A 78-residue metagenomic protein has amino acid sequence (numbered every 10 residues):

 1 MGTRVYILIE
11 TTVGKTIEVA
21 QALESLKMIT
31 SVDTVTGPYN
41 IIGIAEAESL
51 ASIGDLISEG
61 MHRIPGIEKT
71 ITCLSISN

Functional and structural regions predicted by a protein language model:
M1-N78: A compositional/biophysical signature of low hydrophobicity enriched in polar/charged and small residues
